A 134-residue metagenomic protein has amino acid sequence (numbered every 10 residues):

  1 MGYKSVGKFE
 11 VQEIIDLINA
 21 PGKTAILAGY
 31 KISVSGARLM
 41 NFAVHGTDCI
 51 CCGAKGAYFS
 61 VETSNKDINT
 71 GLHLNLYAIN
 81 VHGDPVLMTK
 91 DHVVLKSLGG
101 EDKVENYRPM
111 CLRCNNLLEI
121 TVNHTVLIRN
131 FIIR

Functional and structural regions predicted by a protein language model:
M1-D16: N-terminal alpha-helical interaction blocks
I15-N75, G99: Short, charged surface segments at domain edges that flank catalytic/cofactor-binding sites
N41, H82, K103: Residue-level marker of regulatory loop/turn positions in helix-turn-helix DNA-binding domains and in histidine
Y58-F59, L117-T121: Short, non-ligating residues that shape and space the ligands of small metal-coordination modules and catalytic
N65-I79, P85-M88, V126-I133: Short cysteine/histidine-rich metal-coordination sites, predominantly Zn2+-binding motifs
I79-N80, V94: Generic hydrophobic alpha-helical membrane-segment signal
P85-K90, L95-N116: Short beta-strand-alpha-helix junction that forms the catalytic/metal-binding core of metal-dependent nuclease domains
V104, N123-V126: Compact mixed alphabeta submodule
